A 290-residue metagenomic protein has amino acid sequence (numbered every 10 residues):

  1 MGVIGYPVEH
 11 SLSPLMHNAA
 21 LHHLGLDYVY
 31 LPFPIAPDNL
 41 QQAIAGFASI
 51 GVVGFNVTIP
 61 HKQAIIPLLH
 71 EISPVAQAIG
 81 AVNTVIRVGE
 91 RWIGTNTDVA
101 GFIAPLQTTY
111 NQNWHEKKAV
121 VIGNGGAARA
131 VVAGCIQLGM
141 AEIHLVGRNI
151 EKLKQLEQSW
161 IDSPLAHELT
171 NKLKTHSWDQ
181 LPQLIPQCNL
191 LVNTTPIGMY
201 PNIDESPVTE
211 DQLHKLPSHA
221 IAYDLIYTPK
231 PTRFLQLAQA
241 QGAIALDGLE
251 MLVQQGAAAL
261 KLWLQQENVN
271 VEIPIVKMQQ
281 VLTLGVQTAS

Functional and structural regions predicted by a protein language model:
M1-Y110: Phosphate/diphosphate ligand-binding glycine-rich loop within oxidoreductases
G5, R91-N96, L106, Y110 (+2 more regions): Glycine-rich adenosine-cofactor-binding loop
D38, E151, T228: Conserved Rossmann-like nucleotide-cofactor binding loop
Q137-E142, Q241-I244: Conserved S-adenosyl-L-methionine
M140-A166: NAD(P)-binding Rossmann-fold cofactor-contacting core
T170-A245: Rossmann-like adenosine-cofactor binding region
H219-I221, L225-S290: Adenosine-phosphate binding glycine-rich loop
